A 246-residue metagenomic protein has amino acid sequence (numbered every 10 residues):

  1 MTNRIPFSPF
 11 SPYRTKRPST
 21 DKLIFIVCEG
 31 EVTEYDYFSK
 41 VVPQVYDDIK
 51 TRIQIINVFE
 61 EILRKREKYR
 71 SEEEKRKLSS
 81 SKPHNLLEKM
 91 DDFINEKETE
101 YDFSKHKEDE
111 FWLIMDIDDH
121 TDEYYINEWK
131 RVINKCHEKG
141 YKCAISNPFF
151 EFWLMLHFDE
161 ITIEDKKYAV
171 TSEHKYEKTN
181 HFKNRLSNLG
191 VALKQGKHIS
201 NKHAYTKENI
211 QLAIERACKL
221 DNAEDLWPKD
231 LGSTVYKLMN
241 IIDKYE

Functional and structural regions predicted by a protein language model:
M1-D21, T33, S39-K77, D91-E246: C-terminal accessory helical subdomains adjacent to catalytic cores in phosphodiester- and nucleotide-handling enzymes
I24-V27: Conserved beta-strand elements of the Class I
E29-E31: Helix N-cap/beta->alpha junction signal
P83-E88: Class I S-adenosyl-L-methionine
